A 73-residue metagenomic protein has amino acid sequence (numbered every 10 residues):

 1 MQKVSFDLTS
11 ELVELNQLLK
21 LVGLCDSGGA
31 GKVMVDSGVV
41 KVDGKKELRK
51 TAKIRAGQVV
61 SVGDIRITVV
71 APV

Functional and structural regions predicted by a protein language model:
M1-V13: A detector for short, charged/polar N-terminal pre-domain segments
V13-A56: A basic, amphipathic helix-loop patch mediating RNA/tRNA/ribosome contacts
E47-V73: C-terminal structural segments of small proteins and small subunits
